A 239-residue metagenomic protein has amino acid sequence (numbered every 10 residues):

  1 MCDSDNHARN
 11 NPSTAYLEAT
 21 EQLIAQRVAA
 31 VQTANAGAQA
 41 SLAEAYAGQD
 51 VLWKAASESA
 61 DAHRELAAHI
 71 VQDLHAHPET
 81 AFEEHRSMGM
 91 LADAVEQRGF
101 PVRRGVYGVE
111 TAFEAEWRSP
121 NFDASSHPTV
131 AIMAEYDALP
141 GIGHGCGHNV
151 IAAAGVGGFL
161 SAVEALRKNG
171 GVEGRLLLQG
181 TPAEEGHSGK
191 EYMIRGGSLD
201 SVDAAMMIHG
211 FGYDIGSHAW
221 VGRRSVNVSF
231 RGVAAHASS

Functional and structural regions predicted by a protein language model:
C2-L176: Acidic/His- and Gly-rich active-site-bordering loop/insert found across diverse amide/peptide-bond hydrolases
T111-R118, D137-G145, N149-V150, L166-S239: Histidine/acidic-residue-rich, glycine-tolerant segments that coordinate divalent metal ions
